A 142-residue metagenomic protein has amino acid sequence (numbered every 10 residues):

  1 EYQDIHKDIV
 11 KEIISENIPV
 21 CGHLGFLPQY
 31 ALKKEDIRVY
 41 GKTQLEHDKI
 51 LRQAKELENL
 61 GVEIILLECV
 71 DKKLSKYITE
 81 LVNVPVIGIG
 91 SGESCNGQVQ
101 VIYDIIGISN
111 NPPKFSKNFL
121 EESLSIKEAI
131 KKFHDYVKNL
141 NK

Functional and structural regions predicted by a protein language model:
E1-K142: Alpha/beta enzyme core
